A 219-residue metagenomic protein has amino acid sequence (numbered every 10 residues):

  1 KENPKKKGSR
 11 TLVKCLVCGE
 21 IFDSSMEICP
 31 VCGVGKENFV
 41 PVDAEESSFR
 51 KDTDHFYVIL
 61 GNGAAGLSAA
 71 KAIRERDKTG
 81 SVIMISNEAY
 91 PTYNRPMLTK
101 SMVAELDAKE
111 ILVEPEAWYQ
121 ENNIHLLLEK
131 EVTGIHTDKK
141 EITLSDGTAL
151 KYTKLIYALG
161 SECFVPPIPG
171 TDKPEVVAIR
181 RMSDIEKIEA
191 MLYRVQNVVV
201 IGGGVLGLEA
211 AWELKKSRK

Functional and structural regions predicted by a protein language model:
K1-P4: Short, intrinsically disordered terminal segments enriched in charged and Pro/Gly residues
K7-V58, P115-I201, K216-S217: FAD-binding core/adjacent interface of flavoenzyme oxidoreductases
K14, S68-A69, K187, E209-A210: Residues within well-formed alpha-helices
F22, G63, K109-E110, M182 (+1 more regions): Short alpha-helix boundary/capping motifs
E27-C29, F49-H125, F164, A211-K219: Beta1-alpha1 glycine-rich phosphate/pyrophosphate-binding loop at the start of Rossmann-like nucleotide-binding domains
G61-G66, G160, G202-G207: Conserved phosphate-binding and hydrolysis motifs of nucleotide-dependent enzymes
D172, G207-E209: Juxtamembrane/interface motifs at transmembrane-helix termini
